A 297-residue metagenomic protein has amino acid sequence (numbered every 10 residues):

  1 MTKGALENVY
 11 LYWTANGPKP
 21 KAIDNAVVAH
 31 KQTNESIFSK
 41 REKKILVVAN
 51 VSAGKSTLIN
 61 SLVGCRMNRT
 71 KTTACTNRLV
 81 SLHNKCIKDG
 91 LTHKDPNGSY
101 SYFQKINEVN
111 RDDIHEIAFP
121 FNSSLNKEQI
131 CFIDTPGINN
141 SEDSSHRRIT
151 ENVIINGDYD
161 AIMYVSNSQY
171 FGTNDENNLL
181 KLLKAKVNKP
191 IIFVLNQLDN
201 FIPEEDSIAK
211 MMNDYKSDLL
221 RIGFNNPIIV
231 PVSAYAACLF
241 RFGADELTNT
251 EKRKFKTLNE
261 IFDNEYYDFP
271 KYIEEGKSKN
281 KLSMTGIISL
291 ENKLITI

Functional and structural regions predicted by a protein language model:
M1-L11: Long, basic/Gly/Ser/Thr-rich N-terminal segments that mediate initial subcellular attachment or targeting
N8, G17-P20, D24-T296: Globular "head" domains of long coiled-coil molecular machines
